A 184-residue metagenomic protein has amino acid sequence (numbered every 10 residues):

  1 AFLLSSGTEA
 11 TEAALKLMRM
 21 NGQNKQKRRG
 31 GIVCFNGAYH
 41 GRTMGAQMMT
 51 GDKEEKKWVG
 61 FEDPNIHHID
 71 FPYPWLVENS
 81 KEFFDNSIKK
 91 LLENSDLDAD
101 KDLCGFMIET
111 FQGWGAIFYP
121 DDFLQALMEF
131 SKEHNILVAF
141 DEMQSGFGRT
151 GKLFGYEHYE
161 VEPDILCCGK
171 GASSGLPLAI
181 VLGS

Functional and structural regions predicted by a protein language model:
A1-G105: PLP-dependent aspartate aminotransferase-fold enzymes
F2-L4, C34, A139-D141, C167-C168: General beta-strand structural signal in soluble alpha/beta enzymes
A14, I32, I69, F106 (+4 more regions): Buried hydrophobic positions in well-ordered alpha/beta secondary-structure cores of metabolic enzymes
K16-M18, A46-T50, Y119-F123, K152-G155 (+1 more regions): Short, glycine/charged-enriched secondary-structure capping and boundary segments
M44-G45, H158-S184: Active-site PLP attachment segment
C104, I136-L137, Y159: The start of beta-strands in P-loop NTPase/AAA+ ATPase cores
Q112-W114: Alpha-helical transmembrane segments of integral membrane proteins, especially multi-pass inner/plasma-membrane
I117-G151: Catalytic PLP-binding core of fold-type I/II PLP enzymes
